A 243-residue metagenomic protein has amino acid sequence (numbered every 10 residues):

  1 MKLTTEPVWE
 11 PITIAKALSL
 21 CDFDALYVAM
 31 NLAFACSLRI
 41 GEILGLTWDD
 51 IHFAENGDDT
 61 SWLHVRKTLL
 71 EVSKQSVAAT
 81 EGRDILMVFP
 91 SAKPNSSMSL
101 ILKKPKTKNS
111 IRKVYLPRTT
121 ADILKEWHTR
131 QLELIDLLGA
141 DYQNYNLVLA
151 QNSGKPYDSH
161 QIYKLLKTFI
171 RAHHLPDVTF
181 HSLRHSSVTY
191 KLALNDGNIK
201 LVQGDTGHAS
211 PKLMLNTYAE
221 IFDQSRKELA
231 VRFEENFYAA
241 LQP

Functional and structural regions predicted by a protein language model:
M1-I40, L44-L46, N56-T60, N109 (+1 more regions): Basic, Lys/Arg- and aromatic-enriched nucleic-acid-binding interface segment
V8, L69, T206-V231: Catalytic-site neighborhood detector that most strongly recognizes the C-terminal catalytic loop/helix of tyrosine
V8-I14, P90-I101, P105-L175: Active-site/catalytic core of tyrosine-dependent DNA strand-transfer enzymes
I12, L46-D49, S186, N216: Structural detector for helix-capping/boundary residues
N31, A35, E42, Q161 (+3 more regions): C-terminal catalytic core of tyrosine-transesterase DNA break-rejoin enzymes
A35-A79, L116, E126: Internal hydrophobic scaffold segments of catalytic domains
D50-D59, D177, D196-A219: Short, polar N-cap/turn motifs at the start of nucleic acid-interacting alpha helices
F53-N56, K67-I111, T120, S153 (+1 more regions): C-terminal secondary-structure termini that scaffold catalytic or DNA-interacting sites
